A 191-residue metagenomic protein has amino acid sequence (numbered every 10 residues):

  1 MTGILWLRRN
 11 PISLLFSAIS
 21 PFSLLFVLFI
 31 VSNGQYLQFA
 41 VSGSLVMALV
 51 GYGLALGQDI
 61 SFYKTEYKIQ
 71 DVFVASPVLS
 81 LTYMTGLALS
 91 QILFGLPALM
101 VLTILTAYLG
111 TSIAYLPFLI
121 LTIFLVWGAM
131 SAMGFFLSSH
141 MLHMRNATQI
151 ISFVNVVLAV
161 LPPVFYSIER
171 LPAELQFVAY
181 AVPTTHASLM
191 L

Functional and structural regions predicted by a protein language model:
M1-R8, L191: A short amphipathic helical element positioned immediately N-terminal to and/or at the very start of a transmembrane
W6-G53, V156-V157: Hydrophobic alpha-helical transmembrane segments of multi-pass membrane transport/permease proteins
R9, F39-G43, V50-A55, T85-L87 (+3 more regions): Short alpha-helical transmembrane interface motifs in multi-pass membrane proteins
L24-F29, M47, G51, A55 (+5 more regions): Structural signal for membrane-spanning alpha-helices in multi-pass inner-membrane proteins, emphasizing helix cores
I30-S32, H140-T185: Transmembrane helix segments
Q38-T106: Hydrophobic alpha-helical transmembrane segments of multi-pass membrane transport proteins
S80, T85-S152: Alpha-helical transmembrane segments and their short interhelical loops
P97, T184-L191: Transmembrane alpha-helical segments of integral membrane proteins
